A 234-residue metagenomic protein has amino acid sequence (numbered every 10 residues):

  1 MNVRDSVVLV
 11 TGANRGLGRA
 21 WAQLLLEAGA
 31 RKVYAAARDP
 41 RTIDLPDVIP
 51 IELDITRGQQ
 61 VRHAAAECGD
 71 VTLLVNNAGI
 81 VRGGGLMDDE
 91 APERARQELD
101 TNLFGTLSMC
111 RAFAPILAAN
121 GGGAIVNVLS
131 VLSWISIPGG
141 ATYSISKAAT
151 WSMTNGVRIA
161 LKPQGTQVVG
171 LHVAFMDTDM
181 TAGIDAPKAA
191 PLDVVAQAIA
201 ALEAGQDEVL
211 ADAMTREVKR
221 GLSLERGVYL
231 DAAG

Functional and structural regions predicted by a protein language model:
N14-R15: Conserved glycine-rich cofactor-binding loop
L26-D44: Conserved glycine-rich Rossmann-like NAD(P)H-binding loop of the short-chain dehydrogenase/reductase
P46-Q59: Rossmann-fold cofactor-recognition segment
V81-R96, G139-T142: Conserved mid-core segment of classical short-chain dehydrogenase/reductases
C110, S146: Active-site helix of classical SDR
S130: Residue(s) in the substrate-gating loop at a strand-loop-helix junction that position the organic substrate next
G170-L171, T178, A182-R220, L224: C-terminal helical subdomain
